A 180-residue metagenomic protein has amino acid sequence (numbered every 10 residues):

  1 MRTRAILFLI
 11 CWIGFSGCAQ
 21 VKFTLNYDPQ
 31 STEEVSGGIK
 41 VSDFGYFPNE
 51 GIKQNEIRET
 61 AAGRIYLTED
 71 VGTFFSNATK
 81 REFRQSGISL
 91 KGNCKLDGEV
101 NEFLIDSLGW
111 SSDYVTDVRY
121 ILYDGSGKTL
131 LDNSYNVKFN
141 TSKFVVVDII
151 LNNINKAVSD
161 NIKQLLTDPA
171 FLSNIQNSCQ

Functional and structural regions predicted by a protein language model:
M1-C18: Sec-dependent bacterial lipoprotein signal peptides
M1-R2, Y114-T116, Q180: Extended alpha-helical regions
S16-N77, A170-Q180: A structural "domain/chain start" motif
A19-Q30, Q85-V145: Surface-exposed short loop/turn segments
G37-G45, S107-D113, K128, I149-L151: Short, charged low-complexity intrinsically disordered segments located at boundaries of structured domains
E56-T68, S126-T167, F171-N174: Short secondary-structure boundary motifs at beta->alpha junctions and helix caps
T73, N77, R81, K156-S159 (+1 more regions): Solvent-exposed, polar/charged alpha-helical surfaces in well-ordered, non-transmembrane soluble domains, broadly
E82, S86, L90, L165-L172 (+1 more regions): Solvent-exposed amphipathic alpha-helical surface segments
